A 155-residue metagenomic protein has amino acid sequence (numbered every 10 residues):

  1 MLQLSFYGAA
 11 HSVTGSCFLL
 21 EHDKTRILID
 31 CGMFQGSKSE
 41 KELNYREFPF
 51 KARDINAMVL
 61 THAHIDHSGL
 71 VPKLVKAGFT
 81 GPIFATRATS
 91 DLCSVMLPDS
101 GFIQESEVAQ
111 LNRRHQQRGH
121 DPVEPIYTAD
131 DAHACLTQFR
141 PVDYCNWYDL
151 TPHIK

Functional and structural regions predicted by a protein language model:
Q3, Y7-G8, V13, L19-H22 (+1 more regions): Catalytic core of the metallo-beta-lactamase
A10-S12, H22-G81, A85-T89, M96-H133: Pre-active-site segment of Zn-dependent metallo-hydrolases
H133-A134, T151: Short coil-to-beta-strand transition motifs
T137-Y144: Short acidic-hydrophobic, aromatic-tinged amphipathic segments that line or gate anion-handling sites
